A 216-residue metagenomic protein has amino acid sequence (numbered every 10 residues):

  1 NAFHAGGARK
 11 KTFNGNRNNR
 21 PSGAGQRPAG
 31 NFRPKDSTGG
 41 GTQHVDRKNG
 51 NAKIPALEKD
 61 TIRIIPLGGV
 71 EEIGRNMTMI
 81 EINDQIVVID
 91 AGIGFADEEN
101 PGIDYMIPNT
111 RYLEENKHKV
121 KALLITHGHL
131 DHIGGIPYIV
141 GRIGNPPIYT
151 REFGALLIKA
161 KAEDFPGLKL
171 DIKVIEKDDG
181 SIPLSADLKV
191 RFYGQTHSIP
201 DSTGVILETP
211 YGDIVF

Functional and structural regions predicted by a protein language model:
N1-K53: Intrinsically disordered, low-complexity RNA-associated tracts
N51-T61, M79-D84, V88, S202-F216: Metal-dependent phosphodiesterase/nuclease catalytic metal-binding core
I54-L57, G69-E71, M79-I80, I139-V140 (+2 more regions): Replace "in large, NTP-powered and nucleic-acid-processing enzymes" with "in large, NTP-powered factors and other
A56, F153-G204, E208-P210: Metallo-beta-lactamase
I62-G68: Mature N-terminal segment immediately following signal peptide/propeptide cleavage in secreted/periplasmic
I64, I80, D90, H127-G128 (+3 more regions): Divalent metal-coordination and catalytic microenvironments
V70-R75, I82-I125, P137-P146, T150 (+2 more regions): Pre-active-site segment of Zn-dependent metallo-hydrolases
L123-I133, G194-I199: Histidine-centered catalytic micro-motifs
